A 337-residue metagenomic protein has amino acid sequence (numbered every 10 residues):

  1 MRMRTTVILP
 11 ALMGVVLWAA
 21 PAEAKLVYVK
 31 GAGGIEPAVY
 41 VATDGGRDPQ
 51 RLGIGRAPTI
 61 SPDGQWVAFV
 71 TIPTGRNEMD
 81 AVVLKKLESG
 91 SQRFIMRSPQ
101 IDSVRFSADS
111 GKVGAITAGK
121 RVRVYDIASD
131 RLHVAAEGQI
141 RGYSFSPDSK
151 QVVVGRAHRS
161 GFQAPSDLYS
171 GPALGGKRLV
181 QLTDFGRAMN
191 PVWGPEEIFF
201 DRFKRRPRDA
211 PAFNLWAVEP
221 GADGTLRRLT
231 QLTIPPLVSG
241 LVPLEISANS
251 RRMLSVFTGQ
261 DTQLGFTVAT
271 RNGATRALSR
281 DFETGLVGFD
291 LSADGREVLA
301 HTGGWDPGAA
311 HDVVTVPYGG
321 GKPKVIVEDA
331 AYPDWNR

Functional and structural regions predicted by a protein language model:
M1-I8: Bacterial N-terminal signal peptides that target proteins for export
I8-L9, D329: Intrinsically disordered, low-complexity repeat segments enriched in small/polar residues
L9-V16: Bacterial N-terminal signal peptides
A20-R337: Sequence signature of WD/YWTD-type beta-propeller architectures
